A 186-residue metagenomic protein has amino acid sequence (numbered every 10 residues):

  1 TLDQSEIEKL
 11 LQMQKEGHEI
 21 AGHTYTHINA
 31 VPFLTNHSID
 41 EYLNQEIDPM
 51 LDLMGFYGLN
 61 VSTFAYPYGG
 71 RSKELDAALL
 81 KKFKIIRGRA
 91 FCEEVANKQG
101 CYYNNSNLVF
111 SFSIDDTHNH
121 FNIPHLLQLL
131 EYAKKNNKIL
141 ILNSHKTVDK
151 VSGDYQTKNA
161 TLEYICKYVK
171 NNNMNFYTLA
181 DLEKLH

Functional and structural regions predicted by a protein language model:
T1-L75, K81-K84, A90-F110, K138-D149: Metal-dependent polysaccharide deacetylase catalytic core of the NodB/CE4 family, i.e., the active-site-bearing domain
D3, K73-D76, I123, Y155 (+1 more regions): Conserved strand-to-helix beginnings and helix N-cap segments that scaffold or border functional pockets
E6, L43, I47, I123-L126 (+2 more regions): Aromatic/hydrophobic pocket-lining residues that form the small-molecule binding cavity in soluble enzyme cores
G55, K84-Q99, L127-K134, I141-H186: C-terminal domain-boundary segment and adjacent tail
L108, N119-H120, L185: A generic signature of intrinsically disordered, low-complexity regions enriched in glycine/proline and charged/polar
S113-H118, V151-Y155: Short, glycine/charged-rich beta-strand-loop motifs at protein surfaces that mediate ligand recognition and catalysis
D115-E131: A Trp-anchored, charged/polar loop motif used as the substrate-binding/catalytic surface of acyl/ester-handling
